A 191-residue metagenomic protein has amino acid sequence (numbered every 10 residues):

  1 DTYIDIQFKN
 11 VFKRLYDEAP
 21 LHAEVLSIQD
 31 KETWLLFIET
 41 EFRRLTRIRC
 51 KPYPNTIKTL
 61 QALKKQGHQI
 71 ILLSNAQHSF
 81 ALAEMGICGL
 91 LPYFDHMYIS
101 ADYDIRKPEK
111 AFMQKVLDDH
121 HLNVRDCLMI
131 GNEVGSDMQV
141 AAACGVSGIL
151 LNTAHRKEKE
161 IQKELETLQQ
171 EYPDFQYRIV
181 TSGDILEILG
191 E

Functional and structural regions predicted by a protein language model:
D1-E41: A metal-dependent, Asp-based hydrolase signature
D5, R49-P52: Short capping loops/turns at secondary-structure boundaries
Q7, V11, N55, F112: Charged catalytic carboxylate motif
L35-L36, K51, I57, Q61-K64 (+1 more regions): Asp-based, Mg2+/Mn2+-dependent phosphohydrolase catalytic module
E41-C50: Surface-exposed cleft-lining segments at the edges of enzyme active sites
